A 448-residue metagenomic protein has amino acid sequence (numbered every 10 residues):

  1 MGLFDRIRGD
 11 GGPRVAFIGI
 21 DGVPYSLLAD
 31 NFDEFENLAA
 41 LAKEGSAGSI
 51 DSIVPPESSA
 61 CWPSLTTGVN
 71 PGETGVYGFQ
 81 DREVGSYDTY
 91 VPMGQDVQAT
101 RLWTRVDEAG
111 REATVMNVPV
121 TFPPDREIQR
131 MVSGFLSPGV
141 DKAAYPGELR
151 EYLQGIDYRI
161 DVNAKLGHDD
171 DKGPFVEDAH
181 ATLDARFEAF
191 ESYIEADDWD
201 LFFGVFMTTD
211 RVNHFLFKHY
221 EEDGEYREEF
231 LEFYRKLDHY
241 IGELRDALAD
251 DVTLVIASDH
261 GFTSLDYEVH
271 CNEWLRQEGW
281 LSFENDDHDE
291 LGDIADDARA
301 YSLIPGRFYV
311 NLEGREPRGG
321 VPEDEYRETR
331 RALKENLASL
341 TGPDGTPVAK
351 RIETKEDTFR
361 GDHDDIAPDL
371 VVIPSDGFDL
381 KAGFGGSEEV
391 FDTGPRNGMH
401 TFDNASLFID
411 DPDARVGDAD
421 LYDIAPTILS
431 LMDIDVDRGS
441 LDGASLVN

Functional and structural regions predicted by a protein language model:
M1-A47, P56: Active-site-proximal N-terminal segment of extracellular/periplasmic enzymes that hydrolyze or transfer
G12-L28, L41, L65, V106 (+7 more regions): Beta-strand elements within well-structured catalytic alpha/beta cores of enzymes that handle phosphate/sulfate esters
F32-E34, R130-V132, K218-E222, V269-L275 (+1 more regions): Short secondary-structure boundary/capping segments
G48-D51, E73, S282-D286, R318-G319 (+3 more regions): Acidic/polar loop patches that form or flank catalytic/metal-binding clefts of enzymes that bind anionic ligands
N70-D223, R299-A300, I304-G319, A332 (+1 more regions): His/Asp/Glu-rich, glycine-adjacent segments that coordinate divalent cations and/or stabilize oxyanion chemistry on
F79-D107, D170, E243-F378: Secreted, luminal/periplasmic, and some membrane-associated catalytic domains that remodel anionic oxygen-ester
F215, D223-D246, V390: Extended hydrophobic/aromatic segments used for targeting, binding, or gating
I373-P426, D433: Low-complexity, glycine/alanine/valine/leucine- and proline-rich hydrophobic stretches
